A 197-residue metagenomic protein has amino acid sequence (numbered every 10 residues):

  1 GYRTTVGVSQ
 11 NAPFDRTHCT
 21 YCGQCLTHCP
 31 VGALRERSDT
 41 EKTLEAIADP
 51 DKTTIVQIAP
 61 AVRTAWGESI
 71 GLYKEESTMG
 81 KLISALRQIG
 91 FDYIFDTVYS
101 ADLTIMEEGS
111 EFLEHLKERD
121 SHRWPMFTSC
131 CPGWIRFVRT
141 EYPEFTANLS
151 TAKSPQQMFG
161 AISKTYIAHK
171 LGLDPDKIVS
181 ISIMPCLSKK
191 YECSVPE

Functional and structural regions predicted by a protein language model:
G1-S9, M158-A161: Short, charged low-complexity linear segments at domain edges
G1-T5, H18-K42: Iron-sulfur cluster-binding cysteine motifs and their immediate structural context in ferredoxin-like electron-transfer
G1-Y2, N11, A61, Y99: Short, ordered loop/turn segments at secondary-structure junctions
V8-H18: Short linker/helix segments within small regulatory modules
V8-S9, G23, W66, P143: General secondary-structure edge motif
S9, A33, L149: Short, flexible active-site loop motifs that bind/organize anionic cofactors or intermediates
A12, C22, M79-G80: Generic non-transmembrane alpha-helix signal with a bias for helix starts/N-cap capping motifs
E36-E197: Iron-sulfur-associated redox domains of electron-transfer enzymes in respiratory and anaerobic energy metabolism
